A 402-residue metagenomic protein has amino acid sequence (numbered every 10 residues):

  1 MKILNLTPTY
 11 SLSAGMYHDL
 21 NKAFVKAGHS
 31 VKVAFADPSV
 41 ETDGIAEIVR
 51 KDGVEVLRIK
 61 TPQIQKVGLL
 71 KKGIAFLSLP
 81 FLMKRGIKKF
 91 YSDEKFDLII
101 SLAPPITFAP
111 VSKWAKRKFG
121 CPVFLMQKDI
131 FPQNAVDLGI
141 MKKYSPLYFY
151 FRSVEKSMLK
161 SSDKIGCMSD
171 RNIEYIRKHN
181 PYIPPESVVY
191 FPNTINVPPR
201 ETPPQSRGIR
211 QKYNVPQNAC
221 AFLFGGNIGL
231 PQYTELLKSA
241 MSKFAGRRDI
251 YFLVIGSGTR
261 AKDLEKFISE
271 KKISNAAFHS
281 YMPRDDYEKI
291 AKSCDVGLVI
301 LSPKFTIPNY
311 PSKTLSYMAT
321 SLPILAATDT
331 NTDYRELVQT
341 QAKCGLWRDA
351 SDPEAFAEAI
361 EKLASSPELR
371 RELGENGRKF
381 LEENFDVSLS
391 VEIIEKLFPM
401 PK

Functional and structural regions predicted by a protein language model:
M1-I48, D52-E55, F244: N-terminal subdomain of nucleotide-sugar transferases
F35, S145-P204, F278: Donor nucleotide-sugar binding/catalytic pocket of nucleotide-sugar-dependent glycosyltransferases
A46-V49, R200-V215: A short helix/loop element that forms part of the nucleotide-sugar donor recognition site in Leloir-type
P216-Q232, L237-M241, L253: Conserved donor-binding/catalytic core segment of Leloir-type glycosyltransferases
Q232, P283-I290, G297-M318, P323-E336: Nucleotide-sugar-dependent
A245, D249, I255-G256, A261-E288: Nucleotide-activated donor-binding/catalytic signature segment of Leloir-type glycosyltransferases, i.e., the conserved
D329-I360: Change "using UDP/GDP/dTDP sugars" to "using nucleotide sugars
A355, K362, L369-E383: A short, well-ordered alpha-helix in the C-terminal region of glycosyltransferases
